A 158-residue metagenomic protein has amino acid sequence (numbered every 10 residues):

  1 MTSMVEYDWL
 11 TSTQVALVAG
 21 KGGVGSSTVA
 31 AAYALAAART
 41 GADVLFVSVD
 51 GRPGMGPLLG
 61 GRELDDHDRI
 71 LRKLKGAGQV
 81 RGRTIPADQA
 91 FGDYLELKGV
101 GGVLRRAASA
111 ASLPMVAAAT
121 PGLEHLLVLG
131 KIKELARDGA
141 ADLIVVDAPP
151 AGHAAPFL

Functional and structural regions predicted by a protein language model:
M1-A19, V24, V29-L158: Flexible phosphate-sensing "switch/lid" loops adjacent to ATP/NTP-binding sites across phosphate-transfer
